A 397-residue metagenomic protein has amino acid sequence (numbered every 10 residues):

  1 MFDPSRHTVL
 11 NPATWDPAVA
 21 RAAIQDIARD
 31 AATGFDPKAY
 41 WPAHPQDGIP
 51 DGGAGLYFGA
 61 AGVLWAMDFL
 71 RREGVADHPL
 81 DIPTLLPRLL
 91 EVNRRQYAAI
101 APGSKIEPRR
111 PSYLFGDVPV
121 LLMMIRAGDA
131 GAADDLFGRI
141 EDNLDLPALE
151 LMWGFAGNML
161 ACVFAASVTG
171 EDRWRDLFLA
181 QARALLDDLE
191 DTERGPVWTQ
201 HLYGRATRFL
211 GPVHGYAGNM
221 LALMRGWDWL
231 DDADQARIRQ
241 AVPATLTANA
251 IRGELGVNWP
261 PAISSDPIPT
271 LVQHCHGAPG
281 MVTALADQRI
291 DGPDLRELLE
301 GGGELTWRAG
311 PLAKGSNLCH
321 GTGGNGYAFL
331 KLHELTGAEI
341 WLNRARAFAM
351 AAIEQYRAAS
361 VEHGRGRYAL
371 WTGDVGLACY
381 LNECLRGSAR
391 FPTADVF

Functional and structural regions predicted by a protein language model:
M1-A60, W65-P87, L179-R194: Low-complexity, Ser/Thr/Pro/Gly-enriched N-terminal "stalk/linker" regions
M1-D30, R225, W229, D287 (+8 more regions): Terminal, non-catalytic domain-edge segments
F2-P17, A61-D77, P119-A130, M159-E171 (+4 more regions): Well-ordered alpha-helical scaffold segments within catalytic/enzyme domains
R21-Y40, D81-G103, G128-A148, L177-V197 (+3 more regions): Long, well-ordered core segments of solenoidal/helical folds
P42-A60, Y97-G116, N143-F155, H201-A217 (+3 more regions): Solvent-exposed loop and edge beta-strand segments that line ligand/cofactor-binding and catalytic clefts
F115-P119, G131-D135, W153-L160, T169 (+2 more regions): Residues forming well-ordered secondary-structure scaffolds
R173-I290, R296: Extended ligand-binding clefts on enzyme/binding-domain cores
T306-W341, F348: Loop/turn-rich, solvent-exposed surfaces of beta-rich toroidal or solenoidal domains
